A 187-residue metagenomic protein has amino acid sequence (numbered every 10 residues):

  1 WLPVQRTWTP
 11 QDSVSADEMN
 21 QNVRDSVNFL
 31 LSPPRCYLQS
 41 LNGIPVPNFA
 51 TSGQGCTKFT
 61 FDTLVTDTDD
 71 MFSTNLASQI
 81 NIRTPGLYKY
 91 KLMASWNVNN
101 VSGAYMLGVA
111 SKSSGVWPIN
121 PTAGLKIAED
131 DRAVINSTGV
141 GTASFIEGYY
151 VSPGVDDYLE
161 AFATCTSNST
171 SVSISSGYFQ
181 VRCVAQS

Functional and structural regions predicted by a protein language model:
W1-A104, I127-D130, N168-S187: Terminal (often C-terminal
R83-P85, V140, S152-G154: Surface-exposed coil/turn segments at beta-strand junctions on protein surfaces, enriched
G86-V98, A143-G148, D157-T164: Extracellular beta-strand-rich recognition modules
G103-V116: Short, surface-exposed beta-strand/strand-loop-strand elements in extracellular ectodomains
L107-G108, E147-Y150: Hydrophobic/aromatic beta-strand elements that line small-molecule binding cavities or substrate pockets in beta-rich
N120-S137: Solvent-exposed serine/threonine-rich low-complexity stretches and specific carbohydrate-binding patches
G139-T142, S173: A generic structural micro-feature
Y149-S176, Q186: Compositionally biased, intrinsically disordered linkers/stalks adjacent to structured regions
